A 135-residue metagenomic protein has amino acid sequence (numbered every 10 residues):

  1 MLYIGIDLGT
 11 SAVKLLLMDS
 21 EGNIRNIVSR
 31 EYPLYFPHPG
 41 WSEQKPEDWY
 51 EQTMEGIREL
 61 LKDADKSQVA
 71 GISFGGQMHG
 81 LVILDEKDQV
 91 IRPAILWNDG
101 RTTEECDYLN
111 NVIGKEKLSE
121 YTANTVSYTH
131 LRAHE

Functional and structural regions predicted by a protein language model:
M1-R92: N-terminal glycine/serine-rich phosphate-binding loop of ATP-dependent small-molecule kinases, especially carbohydrate
T10, T102, E135: Short, glycine/acidic-enriched loop or turn micro-motifs at the edges of active sites
E43, E105, E135: Acidic-residue sensor for enzyme active/binding pockets
I95: Glycine- and other small-residue-rich loops at beta-strand/loop junctions that grip anionic moieties
D99: Carbohydrate-associated surface elements
T103-G114: Hinge/lid segment of periplasmic solute-binding proteins
K115-T125: Short glycine/proline- and acidic residue-enriched helix-loop micro-motifs that form flexible lids or anion-recognition
T129-E135: Conserved small/polar residues in nucleotide/adenosyl-binding loops
